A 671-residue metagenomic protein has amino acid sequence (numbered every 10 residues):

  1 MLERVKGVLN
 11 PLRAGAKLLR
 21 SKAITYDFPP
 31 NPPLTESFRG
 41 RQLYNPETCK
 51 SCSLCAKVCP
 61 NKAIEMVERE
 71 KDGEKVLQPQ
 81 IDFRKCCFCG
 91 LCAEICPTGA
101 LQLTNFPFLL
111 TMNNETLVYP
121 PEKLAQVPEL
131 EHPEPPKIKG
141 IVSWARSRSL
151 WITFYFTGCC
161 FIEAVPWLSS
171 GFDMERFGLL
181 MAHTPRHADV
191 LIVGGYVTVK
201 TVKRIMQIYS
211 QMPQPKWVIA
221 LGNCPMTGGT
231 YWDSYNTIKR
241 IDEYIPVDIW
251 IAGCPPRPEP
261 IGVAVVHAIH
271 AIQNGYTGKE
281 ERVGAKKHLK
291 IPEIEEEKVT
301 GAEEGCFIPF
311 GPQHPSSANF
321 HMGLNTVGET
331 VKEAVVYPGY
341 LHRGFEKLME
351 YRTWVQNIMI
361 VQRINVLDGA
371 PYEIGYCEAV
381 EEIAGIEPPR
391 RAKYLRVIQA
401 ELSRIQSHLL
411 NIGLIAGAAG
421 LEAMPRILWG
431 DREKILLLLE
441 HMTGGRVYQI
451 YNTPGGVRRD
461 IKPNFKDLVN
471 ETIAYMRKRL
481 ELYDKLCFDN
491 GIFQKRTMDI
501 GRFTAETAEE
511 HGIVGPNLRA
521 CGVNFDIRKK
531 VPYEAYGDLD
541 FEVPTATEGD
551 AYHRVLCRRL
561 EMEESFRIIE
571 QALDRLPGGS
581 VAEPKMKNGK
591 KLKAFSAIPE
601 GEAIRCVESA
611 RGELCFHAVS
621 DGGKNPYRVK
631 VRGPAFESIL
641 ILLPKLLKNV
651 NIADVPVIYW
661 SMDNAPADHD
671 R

Functional and structural regions predicted by a protein language model:
M1-E70, E94, G99-H132: Non-ligating segments of multi-cofactor redox enzymes
E36-A56, S169-T184, V193, A334 (+1 more regions): Active-site-flanking structural segment that lines cofactor/substrate pockets
T48-P60, P213-Q214, P315-S316, T326-T330: Short, solvent-exposed loop/edge-beta patches enriched in aromatic
L54-P60, I64-D72, Y196, M206 (+5 more regions): Generic short alpha-helical segment signal, independent of protein family or function, capturing local helix propensity
A63, A100, F156-E163, C224 (+3 more regions): Functionally engaged cysteine thiol sites
E68-V76, Q80-R84, A93, Q102-A285: Iron-sulfur-associated redox domains of electron-transfer enzymes in respiratory and anaerobic energy metabolism
C89: Basic, alpha-helical nucleic-acid-binding regions used in initiation and control of genome expression
A285-N319, G323-R671: Active-site bordering "gate/hinge" segments that shape substrate access to catalytic or cofactor-binding pockets
